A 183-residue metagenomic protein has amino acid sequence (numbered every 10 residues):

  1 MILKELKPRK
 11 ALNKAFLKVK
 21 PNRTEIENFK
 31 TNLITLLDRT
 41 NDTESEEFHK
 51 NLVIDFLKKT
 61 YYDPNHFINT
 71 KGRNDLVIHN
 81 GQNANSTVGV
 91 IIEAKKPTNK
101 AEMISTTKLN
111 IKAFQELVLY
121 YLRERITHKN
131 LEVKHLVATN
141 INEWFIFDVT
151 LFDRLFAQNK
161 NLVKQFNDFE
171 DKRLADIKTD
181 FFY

Functional and structural regions predicted by a protein language model:
M1-H135, E143, V149-F156: A short, conserved, highly charged catalytic patch centered on acidic carboxylates
N142-Y183: Domain-level recognition of nuclease-like catalytic cores that cleave nucleotide substrates
